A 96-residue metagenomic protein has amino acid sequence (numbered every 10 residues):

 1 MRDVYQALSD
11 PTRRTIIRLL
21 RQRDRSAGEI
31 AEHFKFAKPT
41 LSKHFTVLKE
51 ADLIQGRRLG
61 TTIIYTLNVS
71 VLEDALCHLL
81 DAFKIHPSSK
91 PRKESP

Functional and structural regions predicted by a protein language model:
D3, R14-I16: Pre-recognition alpha-helix immediately N-terminal to the DNA-recognition helix within helix-turn-helix or winged-helix
L8-R14, E73: Short alpha-helical elements of helix-turn-helix
R18, K43-T46, T61: Base-recognition residues in the alpha-helical recognition helix of bacterial helix-turn-helix
L19, H33: Residues within the alpha-helical elements of helix-turn-helix
Q22-G28: Short capping segments at the starts of secondary-structure elements
S26, A37-T40, N68: Helix-turn-helix DNA-binding motif, specifically the short coil turn and the N-cap/start of the second
K49-L59, T66: Beta-hairpin "wing" of winged helix-turn-helix
V69-P96: Amphipathic alpha-helical dimerization/coiled-coil segments that flank or bridge DNA-binding/regulatory modules
